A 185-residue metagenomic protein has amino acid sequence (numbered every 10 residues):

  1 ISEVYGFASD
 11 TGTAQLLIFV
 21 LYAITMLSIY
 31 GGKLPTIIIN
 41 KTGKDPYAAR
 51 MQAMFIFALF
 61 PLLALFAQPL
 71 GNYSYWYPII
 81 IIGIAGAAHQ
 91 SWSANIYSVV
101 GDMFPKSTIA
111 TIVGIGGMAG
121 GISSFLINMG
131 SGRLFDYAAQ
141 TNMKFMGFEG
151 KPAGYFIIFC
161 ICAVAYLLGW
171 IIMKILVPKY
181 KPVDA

Functional and structural regions predicted by a protein language model:
I1-S2, L34-P35, I39, S131-Q140: Interfacial helix-cap and linker-helix signal at transmembrane-aqueous boundaries of multi-pass secondary transporters
V4-I24, A48-M51, W76-Y77, T111-G114 (+1 more regions): Loop-to-transmembrane helix entry
D10, P46-Q52, R133-V164: A membrane-interface helix-boundary motif in multi-pass transporters
A14-N40, F57, L126: Transmembrane alpha-helices of Major Facilitator/SLC transporters
F19-I24, F60, I84, A119 (+1 more regions): Small/hydrophobic positions within alpha-helical transmembrane segments of multi-pass membrane transporters
S28-I29, G101-Q140: A late C-terminal transmembrane helix in Major Facilitator Superfamily
Y47-N95: C-terminal transmembrane helical hairpin of 12-TM major facilitator-type secondary transporters
L62-G71, Y155-A185: Multi-pass alpha-helical transporter architecture, strongest for 12-TM Major Facilitator/SLC carriers used
